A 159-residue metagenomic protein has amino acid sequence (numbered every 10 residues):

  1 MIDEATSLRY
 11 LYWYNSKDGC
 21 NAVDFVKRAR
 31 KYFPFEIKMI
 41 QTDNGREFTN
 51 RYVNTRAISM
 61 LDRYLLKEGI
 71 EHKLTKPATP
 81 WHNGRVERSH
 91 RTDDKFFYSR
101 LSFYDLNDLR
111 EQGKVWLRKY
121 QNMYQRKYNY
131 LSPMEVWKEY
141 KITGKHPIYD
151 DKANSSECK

Functional and structural regions predicted by a protein language model:
T6-K114, R118: RNase H-like DDE/DDD metal-dependent nuclease/strand-transfer catalytic core used by mobile genetic elements
E68-I70, T92-K159: C-terminal domain-tail junction helix/linker
